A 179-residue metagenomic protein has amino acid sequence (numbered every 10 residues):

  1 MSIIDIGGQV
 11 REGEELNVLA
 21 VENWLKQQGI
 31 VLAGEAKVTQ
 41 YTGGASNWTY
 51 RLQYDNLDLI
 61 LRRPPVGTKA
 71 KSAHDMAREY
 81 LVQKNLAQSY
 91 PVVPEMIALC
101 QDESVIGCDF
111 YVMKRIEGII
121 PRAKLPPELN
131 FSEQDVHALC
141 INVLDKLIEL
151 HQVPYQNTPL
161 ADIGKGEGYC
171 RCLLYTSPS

Functional and structural regions predicted by a protein language model:
M1-I3, G7, T49, L57: Intrinsically disordered, low-complexity regions
S2-I30: Juxta-kinase regulatory segment immediately upstream of eukaryotic protein kinase catalytic domains
I4, A33, C140-I141: Short hydrophobic/aromatic segments of transmembrane alpha-helices and their interfaces
G8-Q9, E14, L25, E35 (+2 more regions): Intrinsically disordered, low-complexity regions
Q28-G34, Y90-V92: Short secondary-structure junctions
T39-L174: ATP-binding pocket architecture of kinase catalytic cores
Y175-S179: Conserved small/polar residues in nucleotide/adenosyl-binding loops
